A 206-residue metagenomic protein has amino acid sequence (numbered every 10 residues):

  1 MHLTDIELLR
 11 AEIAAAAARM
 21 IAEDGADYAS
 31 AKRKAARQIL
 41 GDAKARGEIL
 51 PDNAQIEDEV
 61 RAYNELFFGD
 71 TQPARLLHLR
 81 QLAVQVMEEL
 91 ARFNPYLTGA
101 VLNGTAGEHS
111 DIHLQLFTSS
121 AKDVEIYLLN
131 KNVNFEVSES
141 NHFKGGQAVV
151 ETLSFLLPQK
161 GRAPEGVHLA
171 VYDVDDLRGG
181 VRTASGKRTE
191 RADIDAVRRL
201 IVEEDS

Functional and structural regions predicted by a protein language model:
H2-G25, A29-E108, T118-S206: Catalytic core of pol beta-like nucleotidyltransferases
